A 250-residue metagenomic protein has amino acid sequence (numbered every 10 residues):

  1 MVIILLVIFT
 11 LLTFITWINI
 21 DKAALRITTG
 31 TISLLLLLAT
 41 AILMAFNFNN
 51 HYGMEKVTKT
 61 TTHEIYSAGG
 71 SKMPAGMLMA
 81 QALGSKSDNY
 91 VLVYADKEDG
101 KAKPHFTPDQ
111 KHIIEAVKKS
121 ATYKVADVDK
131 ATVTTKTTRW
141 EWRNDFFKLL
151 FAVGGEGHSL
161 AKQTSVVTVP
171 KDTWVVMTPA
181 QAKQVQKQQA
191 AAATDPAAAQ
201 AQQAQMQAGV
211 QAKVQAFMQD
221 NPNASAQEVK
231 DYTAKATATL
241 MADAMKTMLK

Functional and structural regions predicted by a protein language model:
M1-A24: Membrane-embedded alpha-helical segments of integral membrane proteins
A24-S33: Membrane-interfacial entry segments at the cytosolic side of transmembrane helices
I32-G53: Transmembrane alpha-helices and immediately adjacent membrane-cytoplasm interface residues in multi-pass integral
N47-G70: Alpha-helical transmembrane signal-anchor/signal-peptide segments
I65-L92: Short extracytoplasmic
A95-G209, K213, F217-K250: Extracytosolic and intramembrane catalytic regions of membrane-associated proteins in envelope/secretory systems
